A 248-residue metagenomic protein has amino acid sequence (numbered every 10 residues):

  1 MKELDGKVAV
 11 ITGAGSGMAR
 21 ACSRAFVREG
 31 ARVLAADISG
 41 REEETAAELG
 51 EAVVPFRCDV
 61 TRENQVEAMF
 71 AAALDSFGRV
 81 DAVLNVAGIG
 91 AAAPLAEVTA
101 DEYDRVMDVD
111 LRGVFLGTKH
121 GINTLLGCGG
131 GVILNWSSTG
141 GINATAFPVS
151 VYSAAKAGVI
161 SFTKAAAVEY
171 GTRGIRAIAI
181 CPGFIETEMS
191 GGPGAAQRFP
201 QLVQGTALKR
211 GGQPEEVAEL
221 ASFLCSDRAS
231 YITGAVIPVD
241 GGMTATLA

Functional and structural regions predicted by a protein language model:
L4-L34: Canonical Rossmann dinucleotide-binding motif of NAD(H)/NADP(H)-dependent dehydrogenases/reductases, specifically
P94-L95, E102-M107, L202: Substrate-binding pocket helix/loop in short-chain dehydrogenase/reductase
T118, A155, T163: Active-site helix of classical SDR
N123, V168-E169, S230: Alpha-helical segment proximal to the catalytic Tyr-Lys
S138: Residue(s) in the substrate-gating loop at a strand-loop-helix junction that position the organic substrate next
N143, S222, T233-A248: Short C-terminal tail/terminal secondary-structure segment of NAD(P)H-dependent dehydrogenase/reductase domains
G171, R176, I232-G234: Short, small/polar-rich loop/turn modules that mediate ligand/substrate recognition or access, typified
